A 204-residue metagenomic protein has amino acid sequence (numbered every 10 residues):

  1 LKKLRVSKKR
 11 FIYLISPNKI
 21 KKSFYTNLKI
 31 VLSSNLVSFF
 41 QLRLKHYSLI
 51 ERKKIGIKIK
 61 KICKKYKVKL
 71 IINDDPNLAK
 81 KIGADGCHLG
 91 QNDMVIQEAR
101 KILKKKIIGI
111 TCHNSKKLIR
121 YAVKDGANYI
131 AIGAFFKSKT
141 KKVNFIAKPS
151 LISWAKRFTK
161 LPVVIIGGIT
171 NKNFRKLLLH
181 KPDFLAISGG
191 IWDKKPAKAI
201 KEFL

Functional and structural regions predicted by a protein language model:
K8-T26, I107-N114, I165: Active-site mouth loops of central-metabolism enzymes
L14, L89-A99, A131-V143, F174-L204: Glycine-rich phosphate-binding active-site loops on the catalytic face of alpha/beta enzymes
N18, L44, Q91, C112-N114 (+3 more regions): Short secondary-structure boundary segments
V31, L70-D85, N114-A127, F158-I165 (+2 more regions): Catalytic cores of alpha/beta
F39-I102: N-terminal active-site wall of soluble small-molecule enzyme domains
F39-Q41, I71, H88, G109 (+2 more regions): Conserved beta-strand positions in the central sheet of alpha/beta enzyme cores
K53-I72, E98-S115, N144-N171, F203: Alpha-helix-loop-beta-strand connector modules within alpha/beta enzyme cores
K81-Q91, I110-T159, K194-A199: Glycine/Thr-rich beta-alpha phosphate-binding loop at enzyme active sites
